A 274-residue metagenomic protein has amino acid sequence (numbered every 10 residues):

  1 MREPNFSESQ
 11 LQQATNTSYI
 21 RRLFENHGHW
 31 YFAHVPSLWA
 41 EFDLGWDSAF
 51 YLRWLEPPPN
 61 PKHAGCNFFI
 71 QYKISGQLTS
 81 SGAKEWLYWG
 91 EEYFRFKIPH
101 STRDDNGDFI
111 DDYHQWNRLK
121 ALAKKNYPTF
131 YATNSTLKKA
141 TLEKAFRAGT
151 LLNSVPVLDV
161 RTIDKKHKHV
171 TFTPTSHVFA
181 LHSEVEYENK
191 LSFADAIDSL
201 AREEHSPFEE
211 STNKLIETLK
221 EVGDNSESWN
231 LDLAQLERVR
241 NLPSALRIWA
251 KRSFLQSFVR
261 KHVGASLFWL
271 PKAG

Functional and structural regions predicted by a protein language model:
M1-E41: Acidic-basic catalytic patches of nuclease active cores, encompassing PD-(D/E)XK and other metal-cofactor nuclease
Y19-H27, S80-E237, L246-A250, L255: Acidic, metal/cofactor-coordinating or nucleic-acid-engaging core segments within structured domains
F32-L44, Y51-K62: Active-site metal-binding core of divalent-cation-utilizing nuclease and nuclease-like domains
L44-G45, H63-C66, K124-N126: Short, well-ordered loop/turn elements at secondary-structure boundaries
S48-F50, C66-G76: Conserved catalytic cores of phosphodiester-cleaving nucleases, focusing on short active-site segments
L55, P59-P61, Y72-K84: A short, conserved, highly charged catalytic patch centered on acidic carboxylates
L236-G274: Charge-dense, extended regions
